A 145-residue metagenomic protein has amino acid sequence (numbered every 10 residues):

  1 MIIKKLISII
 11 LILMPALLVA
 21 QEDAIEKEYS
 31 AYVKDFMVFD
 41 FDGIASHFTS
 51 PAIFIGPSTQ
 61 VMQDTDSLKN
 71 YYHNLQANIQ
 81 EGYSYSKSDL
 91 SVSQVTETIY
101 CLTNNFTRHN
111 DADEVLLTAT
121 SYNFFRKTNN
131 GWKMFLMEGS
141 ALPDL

Functional and structural regions predicted by a protein language model:
I3, I10-L13, L18-S46: Short, low-complexity N-terminal intrinsically disordered segments enriched in polar/charged residues
Y32, I44-A45, A52, D64 (+3 more regions): Hydrophobic pocket/interface hotspot
M37, R108-N110, F125: Beta-strand elements of well-folded, non-transmembrane domains
F48, S58, N104-F106, N123 (+1 more regions): A mature extracytoplasmic/lumenal domain signature
I53-Q63, A77-Q80: A short gly/proline-enriched turn/hairpin at secondary-structure junctions
N70-D111: Surface-exposed, charged secondary-structure patches
D113-L116: Solvent-exposed, non-transmembrane alpha-helical starts
T118-L145: Short beta-strand edge/turn micro-motifs at domain boundaries
